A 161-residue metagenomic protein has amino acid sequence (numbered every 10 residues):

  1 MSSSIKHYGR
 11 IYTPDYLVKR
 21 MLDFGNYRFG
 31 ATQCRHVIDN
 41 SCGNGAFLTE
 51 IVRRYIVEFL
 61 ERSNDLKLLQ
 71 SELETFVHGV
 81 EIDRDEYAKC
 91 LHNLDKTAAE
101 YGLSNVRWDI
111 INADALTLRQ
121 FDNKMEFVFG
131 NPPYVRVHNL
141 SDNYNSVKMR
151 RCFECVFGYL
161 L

Functional and structural regions predicted by a protein language model:
M1-L161: SAM-dependent methyltransferase catalytic region
